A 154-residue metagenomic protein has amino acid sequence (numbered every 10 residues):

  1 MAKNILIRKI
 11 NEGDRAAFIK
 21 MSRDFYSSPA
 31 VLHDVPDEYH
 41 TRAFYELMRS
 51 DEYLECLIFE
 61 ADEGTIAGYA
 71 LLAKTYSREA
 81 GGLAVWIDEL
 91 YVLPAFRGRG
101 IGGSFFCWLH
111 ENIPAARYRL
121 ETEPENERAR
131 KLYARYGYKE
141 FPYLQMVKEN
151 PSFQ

Functional and structural regions predicted by a protein language model:
L6-K20: A short beta-loop-alpha structural element at the N-terminal edge of CoA-dependent acyl/N-acetyltransferase catalytic
I19, R23-Y45: Conserved GNAT-fold acetyl-CoA-binding loop/helix
E46-I58: A short helix-loop-beta-strand connector motif used in the catalytic cores of GNAT acetyltransferases and, in some
I58, T65-K74, Y91: Conserved beta-strand in the GNAT
V92, G98-E111, K131, R135: Conserved acetyl-CoA-binding loop-helix of GNAT-fold acetyltransferases
F106, N112-E123: Conserved GNAT acetyl-CoA-binding A-motif
R119-R130, V147-P151: Conserved beta-strand-loop-alpha-helix junction that forms the acyl-donor binding cleft
A134-Y143: Conserved acetyl-CoA-binding loop of GNAT-fold acetyltransferases
